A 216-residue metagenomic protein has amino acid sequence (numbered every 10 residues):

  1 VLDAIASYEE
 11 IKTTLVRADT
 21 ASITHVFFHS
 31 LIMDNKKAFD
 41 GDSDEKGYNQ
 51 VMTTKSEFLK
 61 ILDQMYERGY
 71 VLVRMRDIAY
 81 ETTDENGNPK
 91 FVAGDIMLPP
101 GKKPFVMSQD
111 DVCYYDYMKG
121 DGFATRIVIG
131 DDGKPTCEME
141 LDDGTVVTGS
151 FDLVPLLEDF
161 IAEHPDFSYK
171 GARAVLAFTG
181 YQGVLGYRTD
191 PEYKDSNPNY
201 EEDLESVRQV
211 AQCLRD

Functional and structural regions predicted by a protein language model:
V1-E10: Repeat-associated, polar segments at repeat-unit boundaries in modular proteins
E10-T13, A162: Generic surface-pattern signal
T14-R17, S22: Terminus-proximal functional modules
S22-K36, D40-C213: Active-site beta->alpha N-cap acidic-glycine motif
D216: Copper-binding active sites and cupredoxin-like electron-transfer domains, recognizing His/Cys-rich ligand loops
